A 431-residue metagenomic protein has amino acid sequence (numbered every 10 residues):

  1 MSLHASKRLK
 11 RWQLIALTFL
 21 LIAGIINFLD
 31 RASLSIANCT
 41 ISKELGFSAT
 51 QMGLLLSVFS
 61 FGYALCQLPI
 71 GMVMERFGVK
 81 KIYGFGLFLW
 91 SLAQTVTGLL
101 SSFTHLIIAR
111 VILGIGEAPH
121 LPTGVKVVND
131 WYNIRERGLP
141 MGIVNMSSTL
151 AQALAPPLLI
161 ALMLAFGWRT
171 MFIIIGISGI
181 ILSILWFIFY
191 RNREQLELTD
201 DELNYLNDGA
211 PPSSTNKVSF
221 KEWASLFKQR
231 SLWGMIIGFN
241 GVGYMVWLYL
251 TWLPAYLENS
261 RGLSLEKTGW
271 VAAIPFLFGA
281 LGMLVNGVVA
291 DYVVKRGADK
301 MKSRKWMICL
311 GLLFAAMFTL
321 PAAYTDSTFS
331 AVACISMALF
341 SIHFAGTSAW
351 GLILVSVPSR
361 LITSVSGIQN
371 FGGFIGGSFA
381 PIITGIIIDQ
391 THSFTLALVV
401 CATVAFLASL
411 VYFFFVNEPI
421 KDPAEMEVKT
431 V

Functional and structural regions predicted by a protein language model:
I15-A49, H120, Y249-P254: Extracytoplasmic
L34-S35, F227-N286, H343-W350, L354 (+1 more regions): Extracytoplasmic gate region of multi-pass secondary transporters
G46, G78, L99-H105, G116 (+3 more regions): Helix-breaking motifs and short loop linkers at transmembrane-helix boundaries and internal kinks in secondary membrane
L65-T104: Conserved MFS/SLC helix-loop-helix module at the cytosolic interface between two early adjacent transmembrane helices
F88-S101, L310-D326: C-terminal ends and interior cores of transmembrane alpha-helices in multi-pass membrane transporters/permeases
A109-T149: Cytoplasmic helix-loop-helix junction between adjacent transmembrane helices in 12-TM secondary transporters
V144-Q195: Helix-loop-helix hairpin linking two adjacent transmembrane segments in secondary transporters
L354-T391: A late C-terminal transmembrane helix in Major Facilitator Superfamily
